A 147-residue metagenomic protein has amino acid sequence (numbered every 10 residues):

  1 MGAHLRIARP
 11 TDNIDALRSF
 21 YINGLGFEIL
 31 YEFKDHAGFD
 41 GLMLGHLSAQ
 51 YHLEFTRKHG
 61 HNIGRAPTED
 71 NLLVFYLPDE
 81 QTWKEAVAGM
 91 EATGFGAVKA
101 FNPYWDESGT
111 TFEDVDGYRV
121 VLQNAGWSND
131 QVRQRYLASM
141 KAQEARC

Functional and structural regions predicted by a protein language model:
A3-D12, L42-L47, N62-E91, S108-E113 (+1 more regions): Vicinal oxygen chelate
R6, E32, V87-C147: Vicinal oxygen chelate
R9-Y51: Core segments of cupin and vicinal oxygen chelate
L30, G60-N62: Short, P/G- and charge-enriched loop/turn segments at secondary-structure junctions
D35-H36, K58, E80, P103-W105: Short beta->alpha connector loops
Y51-L53, V120: Short beta-strand segments
T56-G60, A125-G126: Acetyl-CoA-dependent GNAT
